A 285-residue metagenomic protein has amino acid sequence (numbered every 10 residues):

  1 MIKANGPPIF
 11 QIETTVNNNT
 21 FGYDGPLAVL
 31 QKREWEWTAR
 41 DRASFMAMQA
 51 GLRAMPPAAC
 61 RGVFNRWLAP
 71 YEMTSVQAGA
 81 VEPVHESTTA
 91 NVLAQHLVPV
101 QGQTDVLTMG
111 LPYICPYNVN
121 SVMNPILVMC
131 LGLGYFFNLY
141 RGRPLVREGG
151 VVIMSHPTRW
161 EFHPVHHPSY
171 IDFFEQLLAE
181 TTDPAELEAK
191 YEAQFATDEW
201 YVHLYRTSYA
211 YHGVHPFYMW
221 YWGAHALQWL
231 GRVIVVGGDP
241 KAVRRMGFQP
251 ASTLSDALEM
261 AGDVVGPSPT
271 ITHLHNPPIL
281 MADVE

Functional and structural regions predicted by a protein language model:
M1-Q103, G134-N138, P144: Conserved, well-structured core segments that form the ligand-binding/active-site neighborhood of functional domains
T14-V16, T108-L111, V122, M154-T158 (+2 more regions): Active-site proximal loops enriched in glycine and acidic residues that flank catalytic Cys/His/Asp and coordinate
N18-G22, I114-N118, W160-P164, K241-R244 (+1 more regions): Flexible loop/turn segments at secondary-structure boundaries
D24-G25, Q31-W35, Y221-E285: Extended hydrophobic packing segments that form well-structured cores
P26-Q31, V122-P125, P168-F173, P250: Short secondary-structure boundary/capping segments
E82-W160: Active-site segments that bind and position negatively charged phosphate/pyrophosphate groups
P83-P99, G134-G142, Y209-L227, S252-V264: A short, acidic, amphipathic alpha-helical segment used as a generic capping/interface helix at domain edges
V128-V233: C-terminal catalytic subdomain
